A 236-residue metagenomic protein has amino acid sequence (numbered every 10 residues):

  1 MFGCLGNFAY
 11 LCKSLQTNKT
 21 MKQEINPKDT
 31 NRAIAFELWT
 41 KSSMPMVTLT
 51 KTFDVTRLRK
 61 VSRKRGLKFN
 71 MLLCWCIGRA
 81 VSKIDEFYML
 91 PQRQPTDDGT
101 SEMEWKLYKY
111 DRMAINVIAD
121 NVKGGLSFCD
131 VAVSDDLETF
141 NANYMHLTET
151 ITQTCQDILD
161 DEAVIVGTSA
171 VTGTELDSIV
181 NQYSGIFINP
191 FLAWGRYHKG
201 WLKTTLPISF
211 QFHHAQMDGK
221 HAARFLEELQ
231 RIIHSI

Functional and structural regions predicted by a protein language model:
N7-T17: Short, positively charged and aromatic/hydrophobic N-terminal segments
K22-T50, N70, A163-T205: Flexible, Gly/Pro-enriched loop and linker segments at secondary-structure and domain junctions
K41-K60, D111-D135, T205-Q211: Acyl/amide activation-and-transfer machinery of modular secondary-metabolite enzymes
L58-I84, L206-F225: Acyl activation and transfer enzymes in specialized metabolism, enriched for ANL adenylate-forming modules
F87-D130, E162: Small-residue-rich loop/turn and linker elements
A119-T174: Helical lid/core segments from catalytic subdomains that handle acyl or acyl-like groups
E138, I186-I236: Active-site-proximal acidic secondary-structure segment that organizes catalysis
